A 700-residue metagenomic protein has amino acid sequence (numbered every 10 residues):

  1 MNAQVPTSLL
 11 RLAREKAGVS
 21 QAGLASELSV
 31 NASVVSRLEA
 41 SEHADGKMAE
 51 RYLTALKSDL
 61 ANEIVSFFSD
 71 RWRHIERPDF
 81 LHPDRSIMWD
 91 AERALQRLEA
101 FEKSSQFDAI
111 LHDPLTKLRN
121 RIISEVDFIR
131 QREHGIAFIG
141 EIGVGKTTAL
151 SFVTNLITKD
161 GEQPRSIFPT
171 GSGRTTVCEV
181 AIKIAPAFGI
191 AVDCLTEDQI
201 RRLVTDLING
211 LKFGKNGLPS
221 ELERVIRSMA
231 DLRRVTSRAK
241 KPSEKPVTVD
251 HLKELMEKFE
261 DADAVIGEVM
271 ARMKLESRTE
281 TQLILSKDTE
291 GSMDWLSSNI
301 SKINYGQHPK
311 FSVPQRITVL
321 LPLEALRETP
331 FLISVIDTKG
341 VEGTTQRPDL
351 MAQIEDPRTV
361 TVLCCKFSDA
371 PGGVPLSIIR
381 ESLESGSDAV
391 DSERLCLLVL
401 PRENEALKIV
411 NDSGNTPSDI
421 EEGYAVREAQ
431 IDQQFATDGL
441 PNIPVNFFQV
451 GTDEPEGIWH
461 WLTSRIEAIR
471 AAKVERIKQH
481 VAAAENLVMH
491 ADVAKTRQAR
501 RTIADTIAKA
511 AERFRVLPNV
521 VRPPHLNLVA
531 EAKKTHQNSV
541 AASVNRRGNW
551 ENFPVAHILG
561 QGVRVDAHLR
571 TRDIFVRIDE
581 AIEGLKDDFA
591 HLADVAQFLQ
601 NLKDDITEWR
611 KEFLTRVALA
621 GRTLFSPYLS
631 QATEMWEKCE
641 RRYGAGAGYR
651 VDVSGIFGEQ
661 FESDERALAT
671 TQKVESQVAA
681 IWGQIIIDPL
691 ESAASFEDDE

Functional and structural regions predicted by a protein language model:
M1-Q21, A25-N31, L38-A181, P186-V360 (+4 more regions): Non-catalytic alpha-helical scaffolds
G372-G386: Switch/communication elements of ASCE P-loop NTPase nucleotide-binding domains
